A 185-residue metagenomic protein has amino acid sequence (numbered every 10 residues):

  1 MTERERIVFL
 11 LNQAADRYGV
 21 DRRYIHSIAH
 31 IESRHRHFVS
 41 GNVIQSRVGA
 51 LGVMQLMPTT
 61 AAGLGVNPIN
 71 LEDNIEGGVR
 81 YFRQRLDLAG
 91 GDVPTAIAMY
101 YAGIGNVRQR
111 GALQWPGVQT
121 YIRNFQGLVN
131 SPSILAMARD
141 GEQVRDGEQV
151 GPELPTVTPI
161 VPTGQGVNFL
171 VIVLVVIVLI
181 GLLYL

Functional and structural regions predicted by a protein language model:
M1-A138: Catalytic glycan-binding domains that act on GlcNAc-containing polysaccharides
Q13, S131, G141-E142, G147 (+1 more regions): Short linear motifs in intrinsically disordered/low-complexity regions
G52-Q55, N106, Q114, T120 (+5 more regions): Polar low-complexity intrinsically disordered regions enriched in Ser/Thr and small residues
A136-G164: C-terminal low-complexity, Ser/Thr- and acidic/Pro-rich disordered "stalk" regions positioned immediately N-terminal
T163-L185: Single-pass alpha-helical membrane anchors
